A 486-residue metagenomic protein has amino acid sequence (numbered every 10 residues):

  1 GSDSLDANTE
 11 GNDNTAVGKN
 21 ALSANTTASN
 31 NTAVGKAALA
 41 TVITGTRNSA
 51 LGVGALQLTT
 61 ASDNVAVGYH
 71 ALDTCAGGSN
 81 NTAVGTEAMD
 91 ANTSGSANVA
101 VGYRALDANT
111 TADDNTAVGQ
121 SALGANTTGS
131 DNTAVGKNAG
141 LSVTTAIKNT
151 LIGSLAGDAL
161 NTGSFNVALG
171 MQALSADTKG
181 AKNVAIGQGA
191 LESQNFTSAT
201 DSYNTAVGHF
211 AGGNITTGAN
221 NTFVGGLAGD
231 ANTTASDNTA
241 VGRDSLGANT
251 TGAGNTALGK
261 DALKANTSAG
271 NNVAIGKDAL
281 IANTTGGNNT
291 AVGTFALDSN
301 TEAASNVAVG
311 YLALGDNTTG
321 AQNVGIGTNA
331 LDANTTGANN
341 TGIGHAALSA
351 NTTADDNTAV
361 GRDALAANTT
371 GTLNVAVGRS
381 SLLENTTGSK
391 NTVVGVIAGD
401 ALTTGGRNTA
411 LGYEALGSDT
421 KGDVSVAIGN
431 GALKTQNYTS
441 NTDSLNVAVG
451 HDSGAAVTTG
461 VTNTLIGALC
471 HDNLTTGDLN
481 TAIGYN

Functional and structural regions predicted by a protein language model:
G1-N486: Glycine- and small/polar-enriched repetitive beta-structure motifs of secreted/surface proteins
